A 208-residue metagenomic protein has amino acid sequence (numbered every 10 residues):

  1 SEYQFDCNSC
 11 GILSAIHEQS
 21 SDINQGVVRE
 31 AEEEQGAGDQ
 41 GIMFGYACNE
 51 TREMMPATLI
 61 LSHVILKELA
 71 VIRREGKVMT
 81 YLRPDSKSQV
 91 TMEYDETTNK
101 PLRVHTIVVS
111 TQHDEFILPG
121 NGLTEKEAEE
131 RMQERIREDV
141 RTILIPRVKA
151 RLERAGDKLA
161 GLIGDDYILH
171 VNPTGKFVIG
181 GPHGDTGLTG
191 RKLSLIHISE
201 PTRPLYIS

Functional and structural regions predicted by a protein language model:
Y3-G180: Glycine-rich, mobile lid/loop segments that gate access to catalytic sites or pores
L102, G187-G190, S194: Acidic, glycine-rich low-complexity/disordered segments
G180-G187: N-terminal glycine-rich phosphate/pyrophosphate-binding loops that anchor nucleotide-derived ligands and cofactors
S194-I207: Residue-level detector of conserved catalytic or cofactor/ligand-binding positions in enzyme active sites
